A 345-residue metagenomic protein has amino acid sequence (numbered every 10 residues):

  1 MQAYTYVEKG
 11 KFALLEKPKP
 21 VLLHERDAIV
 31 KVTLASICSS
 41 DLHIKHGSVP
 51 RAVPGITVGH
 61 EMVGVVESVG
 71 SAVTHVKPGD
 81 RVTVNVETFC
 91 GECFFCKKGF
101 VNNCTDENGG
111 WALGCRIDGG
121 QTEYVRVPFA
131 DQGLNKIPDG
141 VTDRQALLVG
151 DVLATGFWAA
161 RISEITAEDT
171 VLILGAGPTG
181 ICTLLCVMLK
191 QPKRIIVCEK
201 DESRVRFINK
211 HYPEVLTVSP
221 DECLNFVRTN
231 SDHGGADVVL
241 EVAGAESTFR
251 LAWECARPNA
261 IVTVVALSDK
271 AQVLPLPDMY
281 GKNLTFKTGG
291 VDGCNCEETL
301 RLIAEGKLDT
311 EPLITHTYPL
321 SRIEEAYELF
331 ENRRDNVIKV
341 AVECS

Functional and structural regions predicted by a protein language model:
M1, K200, N225-F226, R250-E254 (+1 more regions): C-terminal hydrophobic helical "lid"/dimerization subdomain of Rossmann-like NAD(P)H-dependent oxidoreductases
P20-A35, S48-K97, P138-V141: Glycine-rich beta-strand-centered segment in the early N-terminal region that forms part of a ligand/cofactor-binding
L34, N85, L240-V242, C344: Short, well-ordered coil/turn residues at beta-beta hairpins and beta-strand->alpha-helix junctions within
G79, E168, E214, G235-A236 (+1 more regions): Local beta-strand N-terminus motif with an aromatic residue
E92-L174: NAD(P)H dinucleotide-binding glycine-rich loop of Rossmann-like/cofactor-binding domains, especially the beta1-alpha1
K136-D221: Mid-domain Rossmann-like dinucleotide-binding core that forms the NAD(H)/NADP(H) cofactor-binding site
S163, M188, V205-T285: Glycine-rich cofactor phosphate-binding loops and adjacent beta1-alpha1 units of small-molecule cofactor enzyme domains
E199, A266, G290: Conserved acidic E/D residue at the C-terminus of a beta-strand in Rossmann-like folds
